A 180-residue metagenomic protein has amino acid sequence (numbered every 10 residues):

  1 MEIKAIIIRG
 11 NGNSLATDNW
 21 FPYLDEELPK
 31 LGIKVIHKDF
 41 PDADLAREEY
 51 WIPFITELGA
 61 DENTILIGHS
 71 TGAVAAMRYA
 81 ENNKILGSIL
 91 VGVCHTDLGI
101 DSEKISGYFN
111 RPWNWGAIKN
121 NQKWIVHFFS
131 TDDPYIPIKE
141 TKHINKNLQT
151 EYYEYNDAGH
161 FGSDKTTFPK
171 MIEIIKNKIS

Functional and structural regions predicted by a protein language model:
M1-D44: Short, surface-exposed "cap/lid" segments of acyl-processing enzymes
A46, A158-P169: Catalytic histidine-centered segment of alpha/beta-hydrolase-like enzymes
I67-M77: Gly/Ala-rich beta-loop-alpha elbow adjacent to hydrolase catalytic centers
K84-L98: A conserved short beta-strand
N121, V126-F129, D133: Short beta-strand/loop motif that positions the catalytic acidic residue of the alpha/beta-hydrolase fold
P134-E140: Conserved alpha/beta-hydrolase "acid-adjacent" motif
N145-F161: Catalytic histidine neighborhood in serine/cysteine hydrolases with alpha/beta-hydrolase-type architecture
T166-S180: Catalytic active-site module of serine/aspartate enzymes centered on a nucleophile-bearing elbow/loop
